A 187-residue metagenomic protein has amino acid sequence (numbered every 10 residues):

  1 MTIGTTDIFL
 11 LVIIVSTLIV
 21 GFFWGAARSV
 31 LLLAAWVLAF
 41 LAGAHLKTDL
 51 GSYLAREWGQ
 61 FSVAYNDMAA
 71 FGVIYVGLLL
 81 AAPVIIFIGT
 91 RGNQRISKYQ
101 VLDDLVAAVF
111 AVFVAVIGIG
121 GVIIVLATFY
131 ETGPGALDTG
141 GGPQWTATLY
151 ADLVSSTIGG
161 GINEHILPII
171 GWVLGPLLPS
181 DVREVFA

Functional and structural regions predicted by a protein language model:
M1-A187: Alpha-helical transmembrane segments and their juxtamembrane interface "caps" in small multi-pass membrane proteins
